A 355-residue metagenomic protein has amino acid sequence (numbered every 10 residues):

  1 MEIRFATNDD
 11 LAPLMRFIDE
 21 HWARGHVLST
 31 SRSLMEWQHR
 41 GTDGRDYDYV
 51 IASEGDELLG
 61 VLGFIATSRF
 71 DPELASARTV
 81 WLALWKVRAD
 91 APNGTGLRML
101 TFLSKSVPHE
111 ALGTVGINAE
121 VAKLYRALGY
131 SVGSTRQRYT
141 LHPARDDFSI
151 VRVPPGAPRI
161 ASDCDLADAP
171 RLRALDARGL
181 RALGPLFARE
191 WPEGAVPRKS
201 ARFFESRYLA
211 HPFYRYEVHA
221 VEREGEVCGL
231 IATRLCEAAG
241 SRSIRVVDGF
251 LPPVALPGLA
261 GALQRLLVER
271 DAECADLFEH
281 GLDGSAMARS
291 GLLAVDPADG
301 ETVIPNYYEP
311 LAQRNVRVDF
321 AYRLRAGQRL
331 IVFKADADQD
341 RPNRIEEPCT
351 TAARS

Functional and structural regions predicted by a protein language model:
M1-S53, W81, R136, V153-R202 (+1 more regions): Short amphipathic alpha-helix that is part of the acyltransferase structural core
T7-N8, A12-G113, R223-V254: Conserved donor-binding loop and adjoining core beta-sheet/short helix segment in diverse acyl/aminoacyl transferases
L28, R45, N118, P197 (+2 more regions): Active-site-proximal structural scaffolding
V50, G133, E217-H219: Hydrophobic/aromatic beta-strand patches that form the interior of the parallel beta-sheet core in alpha/beta enzyme
A66, E110-C164, R223, A232-P257 (+1 more regions): Active-site/acyl-donor-binding loops of N-acyltransferases
R98-F102, F203, R207, A262-L263: Short, hydrophobic/aromatic alpha-helical segments in well-folded domains
V196-V221: Oxyanion-binding "anion nests"
